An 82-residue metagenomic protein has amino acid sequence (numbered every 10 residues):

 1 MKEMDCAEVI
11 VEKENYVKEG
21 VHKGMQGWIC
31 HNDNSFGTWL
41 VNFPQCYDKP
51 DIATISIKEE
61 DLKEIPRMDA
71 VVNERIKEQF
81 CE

Functional and structural regions predicted by a protein language model:
M1-K2, E82: Short, Lys/Arg-enriched, disordered terminal segments
K2-A70: Basic/aromatic-rich interaction segments and small domains that mediate binding to polyanionic partners
R67-E82: Long, low-complexity intrinsically disordered regions
